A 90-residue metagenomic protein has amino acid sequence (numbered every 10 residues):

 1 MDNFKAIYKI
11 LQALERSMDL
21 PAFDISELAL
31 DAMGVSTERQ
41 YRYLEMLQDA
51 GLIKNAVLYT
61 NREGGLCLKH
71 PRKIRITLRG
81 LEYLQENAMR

Functional and structural regions predicted by a protein language model:
M1-A32: Short amphipathic alpha-helical interface segments
F4-Y8, Y41, A50, L78: Non-catalytic, well-ordered alpha-helical scaffold segments
L14-S17, L47, L84-N87: Generic structural signal for hydrophobic core residues of well-folded globular domains
P21, G51-N55, N87: Amphipathic alpha-helical interaction segments
P21-Y41, K73-I74, L78-R79: A short, compositionally biased N-terminal segment around positions ~18-40 that is enriched in charged/polar residues
I25-L30, L58-G65: Short linear capping/connector segments at secondary-structure termini
M33-A56, P71: Short amphipathic alpha-helical interaction segments
R62-R90: Short, amphipathic alpha-helical interaction segments positioned at domain boundaries
